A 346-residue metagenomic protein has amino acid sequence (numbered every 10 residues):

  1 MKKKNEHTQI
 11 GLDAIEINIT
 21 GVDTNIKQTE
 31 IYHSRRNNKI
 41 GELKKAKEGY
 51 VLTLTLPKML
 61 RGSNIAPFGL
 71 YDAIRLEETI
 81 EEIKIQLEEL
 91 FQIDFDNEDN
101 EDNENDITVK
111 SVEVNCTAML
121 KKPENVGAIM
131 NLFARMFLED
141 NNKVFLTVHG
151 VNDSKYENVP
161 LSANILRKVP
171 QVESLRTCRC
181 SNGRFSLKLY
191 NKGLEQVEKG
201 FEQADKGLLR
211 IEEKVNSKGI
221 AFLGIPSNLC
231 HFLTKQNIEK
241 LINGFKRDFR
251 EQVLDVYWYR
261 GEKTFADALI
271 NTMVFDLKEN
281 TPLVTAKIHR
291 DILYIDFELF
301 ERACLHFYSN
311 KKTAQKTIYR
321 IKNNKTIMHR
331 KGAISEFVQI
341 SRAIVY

Functional and structural regions predicted by a protein language model:
M1-D291, V338-Y346: Structured, helix-rich domain cores that form ligand/interaction pockets
L269-Y346: Coiled-coil-based assembly segments and adjacent low-complexity tails used as scaffolding interfaces in eukaryotic
